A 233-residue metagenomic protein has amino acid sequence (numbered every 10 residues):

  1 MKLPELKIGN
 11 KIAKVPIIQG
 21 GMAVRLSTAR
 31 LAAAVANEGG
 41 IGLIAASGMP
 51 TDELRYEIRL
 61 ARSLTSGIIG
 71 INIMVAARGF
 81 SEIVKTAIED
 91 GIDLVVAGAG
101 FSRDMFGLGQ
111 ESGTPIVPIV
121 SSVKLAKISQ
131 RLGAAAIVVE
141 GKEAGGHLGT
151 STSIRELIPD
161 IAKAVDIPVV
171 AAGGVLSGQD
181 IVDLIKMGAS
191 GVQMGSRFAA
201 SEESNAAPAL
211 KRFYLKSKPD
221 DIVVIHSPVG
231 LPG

Functional and structural regions predicted by a protein language model:
M1-P168: Active-site entrance/lid segments in N-terminal catalytic domains of soluble metabolic enzymes
L31, A144, S151-V170, L176-G233: Conserved active-site-proximal phosphate/metal-binding subdomains
